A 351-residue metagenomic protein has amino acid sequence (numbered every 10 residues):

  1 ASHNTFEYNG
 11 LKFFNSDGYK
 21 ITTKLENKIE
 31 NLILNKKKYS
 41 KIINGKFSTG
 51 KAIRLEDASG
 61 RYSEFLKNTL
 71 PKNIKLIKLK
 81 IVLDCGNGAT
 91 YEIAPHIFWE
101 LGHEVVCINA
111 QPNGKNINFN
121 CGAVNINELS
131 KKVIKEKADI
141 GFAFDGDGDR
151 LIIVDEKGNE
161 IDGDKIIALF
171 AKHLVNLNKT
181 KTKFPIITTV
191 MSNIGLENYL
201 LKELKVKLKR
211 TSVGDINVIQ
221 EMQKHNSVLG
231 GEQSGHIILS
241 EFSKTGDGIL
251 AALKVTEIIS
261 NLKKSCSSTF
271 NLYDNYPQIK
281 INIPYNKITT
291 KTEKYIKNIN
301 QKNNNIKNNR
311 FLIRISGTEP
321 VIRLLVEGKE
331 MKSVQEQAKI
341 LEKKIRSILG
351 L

Functional and structural regions predicted by a protein language model:
N4, N87-Y91, G148-D149, S192-I194 (+1 more regions): Gly/Ser/Thr-rich loops at beta-strand to alpha-helix junctions that form or flank small-molecule/cofactor-binding
F6-T22, N31, K37, K75-I77 (+2 more regions): Replace "Mg2+/Mn2+-dependent" with "divalent metal-dependent
N9-E136: Gly/Ser/Thr-enriched, mixed-charge loops and adjacent short helices that form phosphate/oxyanion-binding elements
T23, L83, C107-N109, A143-F144 (+4 more regions): General beta-strand structural signal in soluble alpha/beta enzymes
E30, E64-K67, E92-W99, N127-I134 (+5 more regions): Predominant activation on well-ordered alpha-helical scaffold segments within soluble catalytic domains
N87, G146, G317-E319: A generic beta-sheet turn/junction motif
I140, L177-L351: Phosphate-binding and adjacent anionic-ligand microenvironments
